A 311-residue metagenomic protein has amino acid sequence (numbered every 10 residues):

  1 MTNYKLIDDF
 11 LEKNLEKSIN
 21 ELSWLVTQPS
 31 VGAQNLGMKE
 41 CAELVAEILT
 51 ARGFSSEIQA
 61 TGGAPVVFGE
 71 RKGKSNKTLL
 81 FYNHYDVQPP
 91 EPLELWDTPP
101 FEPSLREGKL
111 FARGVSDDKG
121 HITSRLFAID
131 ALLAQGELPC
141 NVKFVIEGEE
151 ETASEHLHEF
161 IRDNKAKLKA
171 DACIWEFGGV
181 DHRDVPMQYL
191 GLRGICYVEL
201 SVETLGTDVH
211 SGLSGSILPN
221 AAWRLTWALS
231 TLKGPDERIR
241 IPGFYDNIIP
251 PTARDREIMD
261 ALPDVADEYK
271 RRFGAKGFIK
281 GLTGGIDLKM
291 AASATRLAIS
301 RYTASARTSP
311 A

Functional and structural regions predicted by a protein language model:
T2-V115, L132-L138: Acidic/His- and Gly-rich active-site-bordering loop/insert found across diverse amide/peptide-bond hydrolases
E16, T27, V31, T50 (+4 more regions): Generic secondary-structure signature for well-ordered alpha-helical cores
D86, G179-D181, L205-T207, Y302-R307: Short, glycine-/Ser/Thr-/acidic-enriched flexible segments
L110-A112, G206-G212: Short small-residue beta-strand/loop micro-motif enriched in glycine and branched aliphatics
S116-G191: Acidic/histidine-rich catalytic neighborhood of metal-dependent amide-processing enzymes
D181, L190, Y197, S211-Y302: Acidic-enriched catalytic cores of C-N bond-cleaving enzymes acting on peptides and small amides
M187-E203: Flexible glycine/proline-rich, aromatic-decorated loop/lid segments
